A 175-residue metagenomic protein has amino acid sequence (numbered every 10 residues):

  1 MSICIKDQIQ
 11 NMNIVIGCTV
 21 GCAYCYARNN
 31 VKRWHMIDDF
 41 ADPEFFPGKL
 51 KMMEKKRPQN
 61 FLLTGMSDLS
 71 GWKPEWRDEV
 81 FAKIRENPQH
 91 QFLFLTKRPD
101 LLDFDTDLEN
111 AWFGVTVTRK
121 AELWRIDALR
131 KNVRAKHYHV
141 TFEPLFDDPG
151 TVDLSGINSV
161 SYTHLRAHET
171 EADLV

Functional and structural regions predicted by a protein language model:
M1-W112, K120-K131, G150-L154: Conserved Radical SAM active-site core
R134-V140: Short beta-strand/loop segments at the ligand-binding rim of alpha/beta enzyme cores
E143: Active-site glycine-centered loops adjacent to acidic/histidine catalytic or metal-binding residues that shape
F146-D147: Short acidic loop-to-helix transition motifs that present clustered carboxylates
T163-T170: Conserved small/polar residues in nucleotide/adenosyl-binding loops
L174-V175: Hydrophobic alpha-helical segments, chiefly the membrane-spanning helices and signal/signal-anchor peptides
